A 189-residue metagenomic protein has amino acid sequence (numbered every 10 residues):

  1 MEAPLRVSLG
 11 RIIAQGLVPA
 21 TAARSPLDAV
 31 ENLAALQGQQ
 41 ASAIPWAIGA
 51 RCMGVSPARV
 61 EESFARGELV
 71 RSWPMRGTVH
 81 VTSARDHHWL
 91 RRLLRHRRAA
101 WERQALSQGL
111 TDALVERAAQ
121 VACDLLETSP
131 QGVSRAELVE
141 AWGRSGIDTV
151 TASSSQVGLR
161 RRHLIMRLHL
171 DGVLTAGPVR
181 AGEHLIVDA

Functional and structural regions predicted by a protein language model:
M1-T151, V157: Phosphate-backbone binding and catalysis cores of DNA-processing enzymes
V60-E61, R162-M166: Short, hydrophobic-biased segments on the C-terminal half of alpha helices that form "recognition helices"
W73, G177-P178: Beta-hairpin "wing" of winged helix-turn-helix
V81-H87, R180-A189: Short, cationic-aromatic polyanion-contact patches
A152-S153, R162: Functionally engaged cysteine thiol sites
H163-I165, A176, E183-I186: Short beta-strand-centered interaction patches in the first periplasmic/extracellular domains of large envelope
H169-D171: Extended, solvent-exposed regulatory segments
